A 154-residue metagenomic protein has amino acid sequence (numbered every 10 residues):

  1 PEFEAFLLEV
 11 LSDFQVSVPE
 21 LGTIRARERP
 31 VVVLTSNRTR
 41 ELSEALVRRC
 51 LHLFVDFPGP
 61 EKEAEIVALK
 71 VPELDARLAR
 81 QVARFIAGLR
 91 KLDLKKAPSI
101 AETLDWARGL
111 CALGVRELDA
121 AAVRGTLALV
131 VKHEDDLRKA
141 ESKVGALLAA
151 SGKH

Functional and structural regions predicted by a protein language model:
P1-H154: C-terminal regulatory/interaction module of P-loop NTP-utilizing enzymes
